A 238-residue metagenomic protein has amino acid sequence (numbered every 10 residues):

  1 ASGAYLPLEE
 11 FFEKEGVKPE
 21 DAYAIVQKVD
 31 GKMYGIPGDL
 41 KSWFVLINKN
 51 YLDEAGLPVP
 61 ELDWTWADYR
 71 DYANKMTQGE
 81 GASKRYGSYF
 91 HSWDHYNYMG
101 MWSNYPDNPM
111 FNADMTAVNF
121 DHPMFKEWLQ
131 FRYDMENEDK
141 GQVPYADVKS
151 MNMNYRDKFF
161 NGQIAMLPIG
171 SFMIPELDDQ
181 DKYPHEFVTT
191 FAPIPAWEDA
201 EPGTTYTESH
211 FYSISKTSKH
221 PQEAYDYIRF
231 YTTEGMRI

Functional and structural regions predicted by a protein language model:
A1, I169-L177, H210: Beta->alpha turn/N-cap motifs
A1-E20, N50-G56, D157-K158, G162-M166 (+1 more regions): Extracytoplasmic "Venus flytrap"/periplasmic binding protein-like
A1-F44, V188-A192: Hinge/lid segment of periplasmic solute-binding proteins
E9-D21, L62, G79-G81, S88 (+3 more regions): Short, solvent-exposed loop/beta-turn-alpha elements that line the ligand-binding surface or hinge of extracytoplasmic
V29-G38, W43, D68-D121, Y133 (+1 more regions): Extracytoplasmic/periplasmic solute-binding protein
A55, N137-D139, Q180-I238: Extracytoplasmic/periplasmic substrate-recognition and gating elements
W64-R70, Y145-F160: Short helix-initiation/N-cap motifs at beta->coil->alpha
A73, M115-V148, I194: Glycine-centered hinge/linker elements that transmit conformational signals in sensory and ligand-binding systems
